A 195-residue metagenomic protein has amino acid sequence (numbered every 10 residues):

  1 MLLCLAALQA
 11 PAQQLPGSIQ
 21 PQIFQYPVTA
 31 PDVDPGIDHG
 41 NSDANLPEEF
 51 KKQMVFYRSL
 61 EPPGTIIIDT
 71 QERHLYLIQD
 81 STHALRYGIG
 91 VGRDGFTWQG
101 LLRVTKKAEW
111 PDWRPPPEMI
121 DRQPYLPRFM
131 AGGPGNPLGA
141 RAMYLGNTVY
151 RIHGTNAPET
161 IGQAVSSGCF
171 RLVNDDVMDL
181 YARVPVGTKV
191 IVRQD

Functional and structural regions predicted by a protein language model:
M1-D195: N-terminal pre-domains immediately preceding structured catalytic cores
